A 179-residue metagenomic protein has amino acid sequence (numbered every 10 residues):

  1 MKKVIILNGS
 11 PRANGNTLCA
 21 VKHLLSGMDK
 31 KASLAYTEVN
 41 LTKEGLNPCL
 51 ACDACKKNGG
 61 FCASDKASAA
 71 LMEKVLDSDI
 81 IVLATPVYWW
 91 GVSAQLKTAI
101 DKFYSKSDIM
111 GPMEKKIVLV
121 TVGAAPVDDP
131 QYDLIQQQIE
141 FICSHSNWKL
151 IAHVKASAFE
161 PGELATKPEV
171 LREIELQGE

Functional and structural regions predicted by a protein language model:
M1-A84, W90-S105, S144, K155 (+1 more regions): N-terminal beta1-alpha1-beta2 submodule of the flavodoxin-like/Rossmannoid cofactor-binding fold
A35, A67, E114-V118, I135 (+1 more regions): Residue-level signal for alpha-helical context at structural boundaries
V87-W89, A124-A125: Short glycine-rich anion-binding loops that position phosphate/pyrophosphate groups of nucleotides and phosphorylated
Q95, G111-A152: Short, glycine-/small-residue-rich phosphate/pyrophosphate-handling segment
S105, M110-G111: Flexible, gly/pro- and Lys/Arg-enriched active-site loops
